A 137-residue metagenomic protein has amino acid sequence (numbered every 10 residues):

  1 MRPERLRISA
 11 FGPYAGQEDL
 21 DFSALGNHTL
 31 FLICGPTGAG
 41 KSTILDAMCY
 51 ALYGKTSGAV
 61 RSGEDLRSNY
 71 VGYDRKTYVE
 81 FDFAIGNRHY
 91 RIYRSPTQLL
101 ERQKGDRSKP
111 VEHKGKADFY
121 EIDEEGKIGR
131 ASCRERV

Functional and structural regions predicted by a protein language model:
M1-G129, R134: Extreme N-terminal "head/tail" segments of very large remodeling/mechanoenzyme assemblies
